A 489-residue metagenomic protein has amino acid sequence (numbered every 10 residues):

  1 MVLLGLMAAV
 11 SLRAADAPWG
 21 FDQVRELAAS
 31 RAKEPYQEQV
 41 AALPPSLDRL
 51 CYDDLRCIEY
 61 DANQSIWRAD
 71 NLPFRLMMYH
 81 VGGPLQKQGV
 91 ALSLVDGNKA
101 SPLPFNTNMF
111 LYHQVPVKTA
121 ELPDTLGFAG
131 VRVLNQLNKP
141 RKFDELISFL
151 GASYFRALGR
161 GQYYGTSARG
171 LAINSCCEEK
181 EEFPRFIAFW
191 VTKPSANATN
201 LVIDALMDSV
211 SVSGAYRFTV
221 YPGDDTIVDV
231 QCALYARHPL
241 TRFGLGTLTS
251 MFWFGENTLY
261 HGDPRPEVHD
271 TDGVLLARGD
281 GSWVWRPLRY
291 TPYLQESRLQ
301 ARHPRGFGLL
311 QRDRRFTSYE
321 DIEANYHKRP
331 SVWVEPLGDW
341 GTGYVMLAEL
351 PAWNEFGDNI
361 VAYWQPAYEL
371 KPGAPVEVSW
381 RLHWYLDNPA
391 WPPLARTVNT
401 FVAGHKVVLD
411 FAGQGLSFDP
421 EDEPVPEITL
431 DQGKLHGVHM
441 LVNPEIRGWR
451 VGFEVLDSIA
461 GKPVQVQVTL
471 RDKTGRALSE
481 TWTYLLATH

Functional and structural regions predicted by a protein language model:
M1-S11: Bacterial N-terminal signal peptides
A15-Y52, R56-D61, W67, H80 (+1 more regions): Terminal accessory/anchoring regions of large secretory-pathway or extracellular enzymes
F21-R25, A29-C177: Solvent-exposed N-terminal domain segments of exported/luminal and surface proteins
C51-D53, I147-A157, Q162-Y163, T241 (+3 more regions): A contiguous, surface-exposed recognition patch within enzymatic or periplasmic domains that forms
G89-V95, V274, G308, V332 (+1 more regions): Short polybasic amphipathic segments
V90, L201-I203, G214-F218, V228-V230 (+5 more regions): Hydrophobic residues positioned within well-ordered beta-strands of beta-sheet architectures
G165-G223, G341-E349, G357: Extended, loop-rich substrate-binding clefts of extracytoplasmic carbohydrate-active enzymes
A205-F254: Acidic, contiguous internal or C-terminal segments within carbohydrate-active enzymes that form a structured patch used
